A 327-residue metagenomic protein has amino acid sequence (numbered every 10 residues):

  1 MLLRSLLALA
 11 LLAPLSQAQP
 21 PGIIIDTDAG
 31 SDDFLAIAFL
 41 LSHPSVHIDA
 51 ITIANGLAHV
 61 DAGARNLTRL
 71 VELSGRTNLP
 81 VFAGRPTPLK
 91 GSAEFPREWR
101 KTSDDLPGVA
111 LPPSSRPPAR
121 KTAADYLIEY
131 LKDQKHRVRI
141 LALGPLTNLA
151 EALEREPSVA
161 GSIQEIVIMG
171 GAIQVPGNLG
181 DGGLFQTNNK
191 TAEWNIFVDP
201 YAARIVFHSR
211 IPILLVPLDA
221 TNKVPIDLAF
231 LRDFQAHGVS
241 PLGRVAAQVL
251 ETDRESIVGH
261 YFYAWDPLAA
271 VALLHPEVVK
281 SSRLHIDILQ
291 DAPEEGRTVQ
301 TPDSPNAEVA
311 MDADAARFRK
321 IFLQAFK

Functional and structural regions predicted by a protein language model:
R4-P14: Bacterial N-terminal signal peptides
Q19-P20, A38-H43, H47, W194-F197 (+1 more regions): Conformational coupling and interaction surfaces
Q19-T27, S31-R69, T77, L111-L215 (+1 more regions): Active-site histidine-anchored catalytic micro-motif
V60-V71, G91-E94, W99: Metal-dependent catalytic neighborhoods of phosphoester/phosphodiester hydrolases
S74-F82: A glycine-rich helix N-cap at a beta->alpha junction
F82-S114: Surface-exposed loop and adjacent secondary-structure segments within mature catalytic domains
S92-E94, G177-G180, I226-L228: Short, well-ordered secondary-structure micro-motifs
